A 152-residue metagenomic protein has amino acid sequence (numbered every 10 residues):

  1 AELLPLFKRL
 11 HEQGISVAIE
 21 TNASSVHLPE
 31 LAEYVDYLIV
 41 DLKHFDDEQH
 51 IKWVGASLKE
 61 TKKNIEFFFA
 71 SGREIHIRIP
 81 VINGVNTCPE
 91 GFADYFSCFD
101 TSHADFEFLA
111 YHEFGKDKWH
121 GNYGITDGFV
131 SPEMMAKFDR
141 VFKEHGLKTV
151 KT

Functional and structural regions predicted by a protein language model:
A1-F114, H120: Conserved AdoMet/S-adenosylmethionine-binding subsite of the radical SAM
I51-W53, I125-A136: A short acidic, glycine-rich active-site loop that binds or catalyzes chemistry on phosphate/adenosine moieties
D117, Y123-T126: Compositionally biased, intrinsically disordered low-complexity regions
M135-T152: A cross-taxonomic marker for long C-terminal extensions/tails that follow the last structured domain
